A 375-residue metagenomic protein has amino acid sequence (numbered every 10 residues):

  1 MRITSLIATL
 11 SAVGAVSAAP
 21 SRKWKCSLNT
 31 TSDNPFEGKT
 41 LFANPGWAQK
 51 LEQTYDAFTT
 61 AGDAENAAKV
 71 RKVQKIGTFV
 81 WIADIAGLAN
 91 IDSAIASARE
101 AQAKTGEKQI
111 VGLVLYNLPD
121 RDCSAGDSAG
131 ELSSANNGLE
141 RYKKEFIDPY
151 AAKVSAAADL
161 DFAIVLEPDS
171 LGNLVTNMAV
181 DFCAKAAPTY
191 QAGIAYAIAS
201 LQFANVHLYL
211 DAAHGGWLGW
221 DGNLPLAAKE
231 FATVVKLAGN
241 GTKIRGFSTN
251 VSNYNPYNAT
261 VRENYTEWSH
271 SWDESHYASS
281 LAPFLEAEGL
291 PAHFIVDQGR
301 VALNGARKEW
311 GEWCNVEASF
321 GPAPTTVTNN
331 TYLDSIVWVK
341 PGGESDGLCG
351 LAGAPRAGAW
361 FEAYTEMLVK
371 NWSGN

Functional and structural regions predicted by a protein language model:
M1-R22: Fungal secretory targeting signals
A15-W24, E52-T54, T59-T60: N-terminal extracellular "head" region immediately following the signal peptide in secreted fungal cell-surface proteins
N29-A156, K340-S373: N-terminal carbohydrate-binding/catalytic regions of secreted carbohydrate-active enzymes
T40-F42, V80-I82, I110-L115, D161-E167 (+6 more regions): Structural recognition of the beta-strand scaffold that forms the well-ordered cores of secreted hydrolase catalytic
D56-A68, A204, L218-G358: Surface-exposed substrate-engagement region within the catalytic domains of secreted or surface-exposed extracellular
G77-T78, I82-A83, G138, L174-A186 (+2 more regions): Surface-exposed cleft-lining segments at the edges of enzyme active sites
G87-I91, N136-I147, A187-Y190, I194 (+4 more regions): Solvent-exposed, acidic/flexible segments
E100-D211, L226-T233, G241-K243: Substrate-binding cleft of extracellular glycoside hydrolase catalytic domains
